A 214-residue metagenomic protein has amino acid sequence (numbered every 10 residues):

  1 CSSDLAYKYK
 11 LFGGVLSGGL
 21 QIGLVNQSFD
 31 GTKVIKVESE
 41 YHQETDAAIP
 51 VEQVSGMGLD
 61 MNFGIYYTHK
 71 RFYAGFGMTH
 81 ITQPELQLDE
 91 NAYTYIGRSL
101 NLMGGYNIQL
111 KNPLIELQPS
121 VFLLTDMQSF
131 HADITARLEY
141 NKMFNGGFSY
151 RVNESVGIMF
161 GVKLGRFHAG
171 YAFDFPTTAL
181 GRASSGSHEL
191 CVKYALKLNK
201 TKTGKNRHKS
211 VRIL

Functional and structural regions predicted by a protein language model:
C1-S2: Short, small-residue-biased leader/transition segments that mark boundaries at the very start of proteins
Y9, I22-S28, H69-R71, M78-E85 (+6 more regions): Transmembrane beta-strands of outer-membrane beta-barrel pores
K10-L16, Q109-L117, N199-H208: Short loop/turn motifs that connect adjacent beta-strands in outer-membrane beta-barrel proteins
V15-T68: Hydrophobic alpha-helical segments and helix pairs
L16-L20, F72-F76, L102, L117-V121 (+5 more regions): Transmembrane beta-strands of outer-membrane beta-barrel proteins
D30-V37, Q87-N91, H131-I134, G161 (+1 more regions): Outer-membrane beta-barrel translocator domains and adjoining extracellular loop/strand segments of Gram-negative
E52-M57, N91-R98, D126, S149-Y150 (+1 more regions): Replace "Gram-negative outer membrane beta-barrel proteins" with "bacterial and organellar outer membrane beta-barrel
R166, T178, S184-L214: Flexible, glycine-rich linker and terminal segments associated with outer-membrane beta-barrel/transport systems
